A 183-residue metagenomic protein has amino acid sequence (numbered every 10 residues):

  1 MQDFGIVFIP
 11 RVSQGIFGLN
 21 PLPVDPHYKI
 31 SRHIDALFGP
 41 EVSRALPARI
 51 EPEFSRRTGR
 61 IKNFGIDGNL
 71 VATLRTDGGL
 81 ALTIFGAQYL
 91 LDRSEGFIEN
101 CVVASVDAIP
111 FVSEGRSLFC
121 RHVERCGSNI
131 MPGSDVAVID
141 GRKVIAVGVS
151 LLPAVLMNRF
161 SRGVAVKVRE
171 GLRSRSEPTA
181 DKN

Functional and structural regions predicted by a protein language model:
M1-K29, N183: Helix-rich terminal scaffold detector
F8, G18, R32, F38-I50 (+2 more regions): Beta-strand/loop-dominated core regions that host nucleotide or nucleotide-derived cofactor-binding catalytic loops
E51-R56: Substrate/ligand-engaging "lid" and interaction regions
I61: A glycine- and small/hydrophobic-rich beta-loop-beta segment that serves as a flexible "lid/hinge" or phosphate-binding
